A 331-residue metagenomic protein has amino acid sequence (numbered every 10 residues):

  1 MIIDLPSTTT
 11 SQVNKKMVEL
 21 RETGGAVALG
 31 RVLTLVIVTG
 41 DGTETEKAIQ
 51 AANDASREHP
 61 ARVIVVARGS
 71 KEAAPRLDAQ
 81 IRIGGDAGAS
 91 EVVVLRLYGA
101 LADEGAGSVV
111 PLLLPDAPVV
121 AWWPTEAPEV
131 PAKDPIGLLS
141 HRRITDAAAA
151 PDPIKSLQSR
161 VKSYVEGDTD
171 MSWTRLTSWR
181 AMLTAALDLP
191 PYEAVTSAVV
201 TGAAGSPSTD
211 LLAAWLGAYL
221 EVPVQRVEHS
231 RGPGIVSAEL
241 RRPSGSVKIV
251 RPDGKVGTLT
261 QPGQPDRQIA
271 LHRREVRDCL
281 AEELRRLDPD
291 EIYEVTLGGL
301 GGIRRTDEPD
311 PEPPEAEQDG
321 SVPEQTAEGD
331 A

Functional and structural regions predicted by a protein language model:
M1-A121: An N-terminal, globular interaction/scaffold subdomain
M1-G30, D170-L189, R285-P323: Short N-terminal or domain-adjacent regulatory/targeting segments
V27, D86, A150, V165-L176 (+2 more regions): Extended, compositionally simple fibrous regions characteristic of intermediate-filament-like scaffolds
A51-A55, V110-P111, P135-L138, A214-L220: Short, solvent-exposed amphipathic alpha-helical segments in soluble enzyme and RNA/protein-processing domains
R62-K71, W122-P124, A147-A149, P223-P233: A generic structural motif
E91, L95-T184: Internal, hydrophobic cores of structured domains that mediate oligomerization or house catalytic pockets within large
K155-S244: A contiguous, surface-oriented mixed alpha/beta subdomain in the mid-to-C-terminal portion of proteins that forms
L220-E221, G232-G234, R241-A331: Long, compositionally biased intrinsically disordered terminal regions
